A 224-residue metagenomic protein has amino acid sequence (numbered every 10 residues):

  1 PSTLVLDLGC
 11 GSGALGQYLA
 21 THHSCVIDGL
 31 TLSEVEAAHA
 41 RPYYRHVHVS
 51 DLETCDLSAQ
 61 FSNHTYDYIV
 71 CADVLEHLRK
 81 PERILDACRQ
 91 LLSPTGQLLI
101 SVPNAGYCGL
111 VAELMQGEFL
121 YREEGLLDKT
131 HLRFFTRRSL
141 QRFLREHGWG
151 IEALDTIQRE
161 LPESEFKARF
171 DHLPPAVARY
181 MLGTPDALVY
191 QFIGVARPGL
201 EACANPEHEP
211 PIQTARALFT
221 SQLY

Functional and structural regions predicted by a protein language model:
P1-S2: Conserved alpha-helix/loop element of class I SAM-dependent methyltransferases that forms part of the SAM/SAH-binding
L8: Conserved beta-strand/loop positions that form the S-adenosyl-L-methionine
G11: Conserved glycine-rich SAM-binding loop
A14, V35, H39, L52-C55 (+2 more regions): S-adenosyl-L-methionine-dependent methyltransferase catalytic module, highlighting the catalytic core
A14, Y18-D56: Class I SAM-dependent methyltransferase SAM/SAH-binding core
S58-Y68: A short acidic, Gly/Pro-enriched loop at the edge of an enzyme's catalytic core that lines a small-molecule cofactor
Y68-V74: A short beta-strand submotif of the Rossmann-like class I SAM-dependent methyltransferase core that lines
